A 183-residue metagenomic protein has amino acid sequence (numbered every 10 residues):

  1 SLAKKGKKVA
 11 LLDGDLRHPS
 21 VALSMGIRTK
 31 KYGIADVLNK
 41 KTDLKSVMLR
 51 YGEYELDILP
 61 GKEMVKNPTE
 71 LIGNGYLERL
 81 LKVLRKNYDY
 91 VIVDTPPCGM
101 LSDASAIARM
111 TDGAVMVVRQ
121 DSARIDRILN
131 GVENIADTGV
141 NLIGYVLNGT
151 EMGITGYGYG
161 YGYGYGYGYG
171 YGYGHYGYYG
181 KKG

Functional and structural regions predicted by a protein language model:
S1-G183: P-loop NTP-binding module
